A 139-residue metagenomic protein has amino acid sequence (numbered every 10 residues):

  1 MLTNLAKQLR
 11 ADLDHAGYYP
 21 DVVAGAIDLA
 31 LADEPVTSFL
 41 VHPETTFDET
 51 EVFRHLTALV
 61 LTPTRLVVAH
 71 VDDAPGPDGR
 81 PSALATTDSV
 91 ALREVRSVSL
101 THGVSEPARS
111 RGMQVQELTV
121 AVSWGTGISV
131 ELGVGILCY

Functional and structural regions predicted by a protein language model:
M1-N4, P75-Y139: Acidic, Ser/Thr- and proline-rich intrinsically disordered linker/docking segments of eukaryotic scaffolds
M1-R65, V71-A74: Anionic N-terminal interaction surfaces
